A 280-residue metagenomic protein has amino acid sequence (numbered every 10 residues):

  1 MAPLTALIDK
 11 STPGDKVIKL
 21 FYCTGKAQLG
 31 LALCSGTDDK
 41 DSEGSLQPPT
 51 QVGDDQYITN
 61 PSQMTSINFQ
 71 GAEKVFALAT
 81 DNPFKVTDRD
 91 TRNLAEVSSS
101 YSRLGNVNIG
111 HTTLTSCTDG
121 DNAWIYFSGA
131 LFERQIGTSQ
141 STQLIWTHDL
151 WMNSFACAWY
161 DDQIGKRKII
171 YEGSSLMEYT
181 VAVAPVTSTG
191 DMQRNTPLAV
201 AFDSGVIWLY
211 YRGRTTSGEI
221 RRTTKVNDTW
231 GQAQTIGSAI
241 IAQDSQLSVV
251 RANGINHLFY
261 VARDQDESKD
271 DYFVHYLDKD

Functional and structural regions predicted by a protein language model:
M1-D280: A structural motif
